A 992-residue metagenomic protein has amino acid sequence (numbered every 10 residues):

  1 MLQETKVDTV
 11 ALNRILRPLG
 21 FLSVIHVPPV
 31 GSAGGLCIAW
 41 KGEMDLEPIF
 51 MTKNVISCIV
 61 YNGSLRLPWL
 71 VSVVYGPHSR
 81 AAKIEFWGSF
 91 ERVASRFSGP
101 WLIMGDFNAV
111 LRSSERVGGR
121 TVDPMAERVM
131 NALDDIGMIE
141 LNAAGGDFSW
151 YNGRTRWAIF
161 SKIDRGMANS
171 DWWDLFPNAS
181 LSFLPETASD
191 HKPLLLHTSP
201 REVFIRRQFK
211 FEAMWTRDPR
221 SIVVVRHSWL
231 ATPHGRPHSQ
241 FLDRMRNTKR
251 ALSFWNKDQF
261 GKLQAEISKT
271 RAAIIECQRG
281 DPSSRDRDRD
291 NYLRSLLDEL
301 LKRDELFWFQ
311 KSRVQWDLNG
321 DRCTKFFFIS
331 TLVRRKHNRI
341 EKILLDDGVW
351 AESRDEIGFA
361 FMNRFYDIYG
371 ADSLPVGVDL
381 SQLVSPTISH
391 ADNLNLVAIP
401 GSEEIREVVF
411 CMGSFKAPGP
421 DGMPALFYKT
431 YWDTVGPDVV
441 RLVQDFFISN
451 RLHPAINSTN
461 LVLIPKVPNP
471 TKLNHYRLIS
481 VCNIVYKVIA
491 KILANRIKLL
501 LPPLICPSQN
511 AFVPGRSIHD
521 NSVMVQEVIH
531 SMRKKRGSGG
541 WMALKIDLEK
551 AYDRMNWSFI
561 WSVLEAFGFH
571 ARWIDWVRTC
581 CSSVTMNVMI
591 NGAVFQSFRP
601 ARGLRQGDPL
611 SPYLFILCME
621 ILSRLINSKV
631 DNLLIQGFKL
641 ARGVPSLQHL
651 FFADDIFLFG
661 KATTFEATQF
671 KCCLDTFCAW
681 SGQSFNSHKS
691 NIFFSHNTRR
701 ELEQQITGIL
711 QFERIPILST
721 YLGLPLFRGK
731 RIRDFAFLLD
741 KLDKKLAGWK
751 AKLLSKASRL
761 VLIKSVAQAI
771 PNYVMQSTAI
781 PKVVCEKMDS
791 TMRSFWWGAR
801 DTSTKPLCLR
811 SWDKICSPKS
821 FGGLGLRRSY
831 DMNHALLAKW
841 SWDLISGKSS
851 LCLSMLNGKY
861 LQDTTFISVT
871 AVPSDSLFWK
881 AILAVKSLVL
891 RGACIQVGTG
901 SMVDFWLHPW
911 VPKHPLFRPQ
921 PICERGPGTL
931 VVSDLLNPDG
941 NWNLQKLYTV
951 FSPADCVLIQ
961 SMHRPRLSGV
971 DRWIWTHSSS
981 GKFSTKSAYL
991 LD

Functional and structural regions predicted by a protein language model:
T5-I25, V30-G35, A39-V55, V60-R287 (+2 more regions): A helix-boundary/hinge signal
